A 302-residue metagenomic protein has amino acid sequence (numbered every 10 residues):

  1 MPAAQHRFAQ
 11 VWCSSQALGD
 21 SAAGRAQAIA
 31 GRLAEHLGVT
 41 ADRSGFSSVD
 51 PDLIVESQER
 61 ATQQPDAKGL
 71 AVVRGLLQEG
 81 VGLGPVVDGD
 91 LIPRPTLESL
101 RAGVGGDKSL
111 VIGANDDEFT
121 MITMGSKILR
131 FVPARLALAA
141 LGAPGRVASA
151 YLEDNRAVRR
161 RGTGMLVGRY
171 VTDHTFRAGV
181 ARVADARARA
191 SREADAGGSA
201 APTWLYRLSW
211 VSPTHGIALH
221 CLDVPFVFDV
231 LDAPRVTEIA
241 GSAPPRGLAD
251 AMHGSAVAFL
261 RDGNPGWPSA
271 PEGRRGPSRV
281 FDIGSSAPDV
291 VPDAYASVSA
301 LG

Functional and structural regions predicted by a protein language model:
M1-Q5, A22, P213-L219: Short glycine-biased active-site loop of nucleotidyltransferases that positions the nucleotide triphosphate and helps
P2-R7, A190-E193: Secondary-structure transition/capping motifs at alpha-helix termini and the adjoining loop/turn into the next element
A4-H6, A102-G106, S199, A218 (+1 more regions): Extracellular/periplasmic catalytic domains that process cell-envelope and extracellular macromolecules
Q5, Q10-A137, G168, T172-D173 (+1 more regions): Substrate-access "cap/lid" subdomains that shape and gate the entrance to catalytic or ligand-binding pockets
S15, G162-R169, T237-G241: Glycine- and acidic
G105-D154, A243-G247, H253, I283 (+1 more regions): C-terminal, loop-rich substrate-recognition/catalytic regions characterized by aromatic stacking residues
A114, G142-S191, W204-L205: Alpha/beta-hydrolase fold catalytic core
R177-A181, D185-G302: Mobile gating loops/cap/lid regions near enzyme active sites that modulate substrate access
